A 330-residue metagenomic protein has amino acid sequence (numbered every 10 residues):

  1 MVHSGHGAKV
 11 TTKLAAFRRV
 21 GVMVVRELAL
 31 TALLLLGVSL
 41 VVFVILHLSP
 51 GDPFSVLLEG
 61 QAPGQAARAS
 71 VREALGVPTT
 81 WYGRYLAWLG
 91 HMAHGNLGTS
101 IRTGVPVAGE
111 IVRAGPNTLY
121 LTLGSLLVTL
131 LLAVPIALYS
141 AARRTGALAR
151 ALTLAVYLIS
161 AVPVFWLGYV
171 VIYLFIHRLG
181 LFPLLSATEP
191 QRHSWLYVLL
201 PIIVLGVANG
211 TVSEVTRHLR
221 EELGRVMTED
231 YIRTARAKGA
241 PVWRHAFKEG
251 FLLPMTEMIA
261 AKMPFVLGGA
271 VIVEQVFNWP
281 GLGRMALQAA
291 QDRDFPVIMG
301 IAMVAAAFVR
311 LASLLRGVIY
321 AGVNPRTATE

Functional and structural regions predicted by a protein language model:
V2-H3, K9-V20, P78-V134: An internal, D/E-rich "acidic patch" concept
G7, T11-L48: Charged, compositionally biased N-terminal leader segments and the immediate start of the first structured element
R18-R26, L30, P135-I172: Cytoplasmic-entry segments and transmembrane alpha-helices of multi-pass inner-membrane transporters
R18-V22, V38, I111-L148, E189-E330: Alpha-helical transmembrane segments of integral membrane proteins, especially multi-pass inner/plasma-membrane
V20, L28, A67, V71 (+11 more regions): Hydrophobic alpha-helical segments of integral membrane proteins, encompassing both true transmembrane helices
L35-G83, L179-V198: Hydrophobic alpha-helical transmembrane segments of membrane transport/permease proteins and related membrane-embedded
L35-V41, L158-G168, M258-P264: Hydrophobic alpha-helical membrane-insertion segments
T153-S213, F295: Generic hydrophobic transmembrane alpha-helix motif, especially the helices
